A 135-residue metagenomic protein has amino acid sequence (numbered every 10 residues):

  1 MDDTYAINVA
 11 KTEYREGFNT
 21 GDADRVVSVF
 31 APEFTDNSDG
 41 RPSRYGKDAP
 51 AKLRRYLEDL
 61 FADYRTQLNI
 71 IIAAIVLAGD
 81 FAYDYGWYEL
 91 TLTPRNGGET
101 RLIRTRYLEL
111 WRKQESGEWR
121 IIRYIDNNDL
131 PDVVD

Functional and structural regions predicted by a protein language model:
D2-T12, A23-A78, W87, E99-L102: A solvent-exposed, acidic/Ser-Thr-rich amphipathic alpha-helical stretch
L77-D80, E115-G117: Short strand-connecting beta-turns/loops that link adjacent beta-strands
W87-Y88, I125: A mature extracytoplasmic/lumenal domain signature
L90-P94, W111: Beta-strand elements of well-folded, non-transmembrane domains
R95-L102, P131-D135: A short acidic/glycine-rich loop-to-helix N-cap element
R104-D132: Short beta-strand edge/turn micro-motifs at domain boundaries
